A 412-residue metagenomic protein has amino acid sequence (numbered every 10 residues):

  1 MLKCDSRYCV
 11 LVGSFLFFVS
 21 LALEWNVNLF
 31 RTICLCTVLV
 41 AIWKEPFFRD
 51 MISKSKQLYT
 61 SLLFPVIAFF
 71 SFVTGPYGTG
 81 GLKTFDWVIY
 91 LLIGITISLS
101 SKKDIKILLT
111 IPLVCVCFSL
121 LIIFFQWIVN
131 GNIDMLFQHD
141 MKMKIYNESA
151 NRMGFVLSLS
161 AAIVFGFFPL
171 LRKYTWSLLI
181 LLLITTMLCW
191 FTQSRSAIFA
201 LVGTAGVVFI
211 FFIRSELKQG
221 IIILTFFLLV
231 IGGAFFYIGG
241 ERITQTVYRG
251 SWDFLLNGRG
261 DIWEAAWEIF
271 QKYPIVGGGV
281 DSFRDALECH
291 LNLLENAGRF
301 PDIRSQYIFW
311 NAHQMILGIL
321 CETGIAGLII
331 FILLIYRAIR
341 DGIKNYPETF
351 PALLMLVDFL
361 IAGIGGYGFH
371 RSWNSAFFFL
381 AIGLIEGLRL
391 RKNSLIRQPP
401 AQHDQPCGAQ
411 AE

Functional and structural regions predicted by a protein language model:
M1-V73, T79, T96-K106, T110 (+3 more regions): Transmembrane signal-anchor hairpin modules in multi-pass inner-membrane enzymes, especially those that act on
V10-L16, Y59, W310, R340-G365 (+1 more regions): Loop-to-helix entry and N-terminal half of a specific, functionally important transmembrane alpha helix in multi-pass
L35-I42, L334, A352-I364, G368-Q402 (+2 more regions): Transmembrane alpha-helices of multi-pass inner-membrane enzymes
V38, D104-L136, N147-I213, L333 (+4 more regions): Alpha-helical transmembrane segments of multi-pass inner-membrane proteins
Q57-V66, G78-S100, T110-I111, V116 (+3 more regions): Aromatic-anchored transmembrane helix interface
F125, F191, F209-F254, E264-K272 (+2 more regions): A membrane-periplasm/extracellular boundary helix in multi-pass inner-membrane enzymes that assemble envelope glycans
L217-Q219, E322-D358: Hydrophobic transmembrane alpha-helices and their immediate junctions
W252-E264, G279-T323: Long extracytoplasmic/lumenal interhelical loops at the membrane interface of multi-pass membrane proteins
